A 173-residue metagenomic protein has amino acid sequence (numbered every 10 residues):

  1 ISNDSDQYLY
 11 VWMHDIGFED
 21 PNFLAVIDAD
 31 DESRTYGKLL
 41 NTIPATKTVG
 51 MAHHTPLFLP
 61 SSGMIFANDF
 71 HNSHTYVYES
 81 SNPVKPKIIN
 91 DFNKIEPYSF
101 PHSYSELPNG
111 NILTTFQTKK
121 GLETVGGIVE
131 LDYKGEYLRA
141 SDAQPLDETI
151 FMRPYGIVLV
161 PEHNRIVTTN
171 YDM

Functional and structural regions predicted by a protein language model:
I1-D30: Sequence/structural signature of beta-propeller modules and their immediately flanking N-terminal secretory/stalk
S5, D20, M51-H54, F100 (+2 more regions): Beta-rich catalytic cores
S5-Y8, S61-G63, N109-N111, E162-N164: Short coil/turn segments that connect the beta-strands within blades of beta-propeller domains
V11, A67, T114-T115, T168: Residue position within the beta-strands of beta-propeller blades
G17-D20, F70-S73, K120-V125, I150 (+1 more regions): Short, solvent-exposed loop/turn segments at conserved positions within beta-propeller repeat blades
F23-A25, H74-Y76, G126-V129: A short loop-to-beta-strand structural motif that recurs across blades of beta-propeller domains
Y36-L107: Blade-loop segments of beta-propeller domains
S80-P161: Asp-box/WD-like beta-propeller blade repeats and closely related beta-sheet repeat scaffolds
